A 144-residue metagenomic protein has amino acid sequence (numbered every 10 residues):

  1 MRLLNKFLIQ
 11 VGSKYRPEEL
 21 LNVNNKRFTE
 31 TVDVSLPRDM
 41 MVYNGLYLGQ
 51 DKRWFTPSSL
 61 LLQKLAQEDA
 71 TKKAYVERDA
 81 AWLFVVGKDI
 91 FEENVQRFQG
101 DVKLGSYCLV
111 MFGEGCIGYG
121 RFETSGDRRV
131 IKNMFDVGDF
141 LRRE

Functional and structural regions predicted by a protein language model:
M1-E144: Polybasic, low-complexity RNA-engagement segments
